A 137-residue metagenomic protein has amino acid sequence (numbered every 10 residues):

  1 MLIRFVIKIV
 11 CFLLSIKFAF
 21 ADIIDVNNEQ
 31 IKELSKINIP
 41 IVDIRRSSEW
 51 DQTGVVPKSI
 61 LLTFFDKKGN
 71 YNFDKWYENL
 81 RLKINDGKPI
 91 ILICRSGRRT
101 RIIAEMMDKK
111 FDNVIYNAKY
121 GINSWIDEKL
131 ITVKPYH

Functional and structural regions predicted by a protein language model:
L2-F5, F18-E29, E33-I37, S47-P89 (+1 more regions): Rhodanese-like catalytic fold shared by cysteine-dependent sulfurtransferases and DSP/PTP-type phosphatases
K8-K17: Bacterial N-terminal signal peptides
I41-D43: Structural scaffold elements adjacent to functional motifs in cytosolic proteins
L92-C94: Short, surface-exposed ligand- or partner-binding patches at beta-edge/loop junctions that are enriched in aromatics
